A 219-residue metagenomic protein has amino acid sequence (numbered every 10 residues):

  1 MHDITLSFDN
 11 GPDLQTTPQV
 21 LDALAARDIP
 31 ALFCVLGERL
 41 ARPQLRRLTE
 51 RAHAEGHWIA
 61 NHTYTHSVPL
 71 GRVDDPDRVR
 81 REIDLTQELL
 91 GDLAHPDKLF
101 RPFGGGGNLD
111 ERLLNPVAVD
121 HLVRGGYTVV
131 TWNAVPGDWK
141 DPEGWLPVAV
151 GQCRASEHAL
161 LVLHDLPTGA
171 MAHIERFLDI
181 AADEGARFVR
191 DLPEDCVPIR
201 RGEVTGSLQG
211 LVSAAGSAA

Functional and structural regions predicted by a protein language model:
M1-P96, I180: Active-site beta->alpha N-cap acidic-glycine motif
A26-A31, R39-A41, T168-A219: C-terminal domain-boundary segment and adjacent tail
C34, W132, D191: The conserved SAM/SAH-binding core of class I Rossmann-like methyltransferase domains, concentrating on the hydrophobic
R39-Q44, Y64-A186: Catalytic domains of cell-wall/extracellular-matrix polysaccharide-remodeling enzymes, centered on de-N-acetylation
